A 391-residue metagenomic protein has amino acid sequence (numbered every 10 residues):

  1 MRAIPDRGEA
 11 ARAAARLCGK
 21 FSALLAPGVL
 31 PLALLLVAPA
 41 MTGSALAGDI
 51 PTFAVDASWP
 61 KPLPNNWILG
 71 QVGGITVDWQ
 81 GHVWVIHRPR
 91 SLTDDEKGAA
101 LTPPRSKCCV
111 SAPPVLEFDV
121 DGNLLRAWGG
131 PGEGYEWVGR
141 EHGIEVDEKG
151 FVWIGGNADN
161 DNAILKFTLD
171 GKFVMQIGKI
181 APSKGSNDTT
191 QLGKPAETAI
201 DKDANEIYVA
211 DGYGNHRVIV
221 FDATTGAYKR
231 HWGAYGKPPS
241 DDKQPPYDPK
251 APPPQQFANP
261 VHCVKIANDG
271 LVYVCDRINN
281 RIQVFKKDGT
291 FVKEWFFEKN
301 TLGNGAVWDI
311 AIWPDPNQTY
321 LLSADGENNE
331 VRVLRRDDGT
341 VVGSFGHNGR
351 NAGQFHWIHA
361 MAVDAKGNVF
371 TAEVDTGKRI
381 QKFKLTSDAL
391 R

Functional and structural regions predicted by a protein language model:
M1-L25: N-terminal secretory signal peptides that target proteins for export/translocation
R2, P39-A40, I144: A detector of low-complexity, intrinsically disordered, Ser/Thr/Gly/Pro/Ala-rich segments
R7-A14, V37, A99, G150: Generic low-polarity alpha-helical segments
C18-T42: Bacterial N-terminal signal peptides
G43-R391: Eukaryotic scaffold repeat domains enriched in small/polar residues
